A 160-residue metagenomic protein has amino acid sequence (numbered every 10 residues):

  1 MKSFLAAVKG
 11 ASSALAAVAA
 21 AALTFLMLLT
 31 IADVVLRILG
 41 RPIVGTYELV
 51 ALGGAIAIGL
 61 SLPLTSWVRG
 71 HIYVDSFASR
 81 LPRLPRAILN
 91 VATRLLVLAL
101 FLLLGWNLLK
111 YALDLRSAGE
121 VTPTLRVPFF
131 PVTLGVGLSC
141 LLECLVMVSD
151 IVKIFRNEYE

Functional and structural regions predicted by a protein language model:
M1-E160: Alpha-helical transmembrane segments and membrane-interface helix-loop junctions in multi-pass membrane proteins
